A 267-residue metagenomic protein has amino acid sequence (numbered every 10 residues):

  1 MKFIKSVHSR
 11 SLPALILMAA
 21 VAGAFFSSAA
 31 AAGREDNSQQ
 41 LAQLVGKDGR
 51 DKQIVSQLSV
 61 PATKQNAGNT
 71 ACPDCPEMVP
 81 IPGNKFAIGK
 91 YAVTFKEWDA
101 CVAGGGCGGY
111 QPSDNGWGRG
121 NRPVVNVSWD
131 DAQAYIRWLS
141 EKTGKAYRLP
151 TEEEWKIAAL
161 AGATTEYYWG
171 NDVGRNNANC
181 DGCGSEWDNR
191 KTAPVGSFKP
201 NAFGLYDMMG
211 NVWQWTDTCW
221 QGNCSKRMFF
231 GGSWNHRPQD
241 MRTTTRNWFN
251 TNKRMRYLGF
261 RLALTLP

Functional and structural regions predicted by a protein language model:
M1-H8: N-terminal secretory signal peptides that target proteins for export/translocation
A14-A24: Bacterial N-terminal signal peptides
G33-K47: N-terminal propeptides/low-complexity segments immediately following signal peptides in secreted or periplasmic proteins
A42-G46, V55-S56, A67: Intrinsically disordered, low-complexity segments enriched in small/polar and acidic residues
G68-G109, V127-D130, G210: A short glycine-rich, aromatic-capped structural motif
D74, S113-G118, V127-N247, T251-R256: Functional-site microenvironments in short loops/helix caps that host divalent-cation chemistry
V93, G106, G162-A163, T218-Q221 (+1 more regions): Acidic glycine-/aspartate-rich tracts in secreted/extracellular proteins
R256-P267: Short, structured beta-strand segments at or near domain termini in extracellular proteins/domains
